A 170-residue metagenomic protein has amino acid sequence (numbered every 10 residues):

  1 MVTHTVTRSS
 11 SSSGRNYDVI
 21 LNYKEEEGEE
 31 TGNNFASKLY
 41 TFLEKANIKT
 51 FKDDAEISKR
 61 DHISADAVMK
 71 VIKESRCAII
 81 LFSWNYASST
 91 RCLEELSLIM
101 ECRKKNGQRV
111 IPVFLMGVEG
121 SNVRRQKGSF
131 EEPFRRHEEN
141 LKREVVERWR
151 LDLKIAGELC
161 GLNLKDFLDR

Functional and structural regions predicted by a protein language model:
M1-C77, M100, Q108: Conserved N-terminal substructure of TIR/SEFIR domains
E44, S64-D169: Cross-kingdom TIR/SEFIR domain
